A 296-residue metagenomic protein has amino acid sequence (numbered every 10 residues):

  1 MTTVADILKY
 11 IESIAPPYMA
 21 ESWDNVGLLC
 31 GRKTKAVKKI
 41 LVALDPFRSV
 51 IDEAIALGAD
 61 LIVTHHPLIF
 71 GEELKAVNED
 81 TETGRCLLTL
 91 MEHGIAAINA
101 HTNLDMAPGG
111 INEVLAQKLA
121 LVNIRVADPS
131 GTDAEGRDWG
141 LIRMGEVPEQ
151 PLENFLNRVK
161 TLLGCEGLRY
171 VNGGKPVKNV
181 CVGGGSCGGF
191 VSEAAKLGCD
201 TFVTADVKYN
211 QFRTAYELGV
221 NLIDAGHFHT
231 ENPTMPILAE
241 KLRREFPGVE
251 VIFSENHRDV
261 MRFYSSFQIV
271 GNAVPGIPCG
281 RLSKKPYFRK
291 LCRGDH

Functional and structural regions predicted by a protein language model:
M1-G271, G276-H296: Hydrophobic structural segments
